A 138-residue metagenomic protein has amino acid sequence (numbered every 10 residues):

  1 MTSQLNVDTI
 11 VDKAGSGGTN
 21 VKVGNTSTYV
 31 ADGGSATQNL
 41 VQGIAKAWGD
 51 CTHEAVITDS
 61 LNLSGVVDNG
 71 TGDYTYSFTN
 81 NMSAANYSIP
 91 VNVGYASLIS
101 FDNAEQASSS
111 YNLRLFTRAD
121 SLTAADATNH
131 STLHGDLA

Functional and structural regions predicted by a protein language model:
S3, D12-G15, N25-N81, R118-A138: Extracellular receptor-binding modules and their adjoining Ser/Thr/Gly/Asp/Asn-rich linkers
N6, V11, N20-K22: Extracellular beta-strand solenoid repeats
G15, N20, N86: Short acidic, gly/pro-rich beta-turn/loop elements at beta-sheet edges and active-site/ligand-binding grooves
N20-G24, S100-N103: Short amphipathic beta-strand/extended segments with alternating polar/hydrophobic composition
N20-K22, T28-V30, N112-R114: Ser/Thr- (and often Asn-) enriched beta-sheet segments in non-cytosolic proteins
G70, D102-A119: Ser/Thr- and Asn-enriched, surface-exposed coil loops between beta-strands
S83-S108: Terminal beta-strand-rich extracellular "head" domains that mediate receptor/glycan or other ligand binding
